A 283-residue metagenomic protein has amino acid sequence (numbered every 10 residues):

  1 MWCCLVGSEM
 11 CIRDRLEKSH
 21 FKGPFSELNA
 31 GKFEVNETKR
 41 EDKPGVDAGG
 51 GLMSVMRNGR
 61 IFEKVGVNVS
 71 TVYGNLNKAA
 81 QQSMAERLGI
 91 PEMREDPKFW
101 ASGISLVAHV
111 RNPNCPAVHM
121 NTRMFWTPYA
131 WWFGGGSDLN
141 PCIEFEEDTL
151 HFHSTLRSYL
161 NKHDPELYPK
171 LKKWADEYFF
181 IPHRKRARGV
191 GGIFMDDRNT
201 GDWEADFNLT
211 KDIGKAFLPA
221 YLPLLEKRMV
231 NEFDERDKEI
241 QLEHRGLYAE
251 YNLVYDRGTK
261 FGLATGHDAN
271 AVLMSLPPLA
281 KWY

Functional and structural regions predicted by a protein language model:
M1-G7, I12: Single conserved hydrophobic/aromatic residue that forms the stacking wall/gate of nucleotide- or nucleobase-binding
N36-Y73, A175-R198, G246-Y248, N252-L253: Aromatic/basic-lined ligand-recognition segments that form π-stacking hydrophobic pockets flanked by Lys/Arg to engage
A48-G134: Internal mixed beta-strand/loop scaffold within catalytic domains of large alpha/beta enzymes
A79-Q82, E204-A205, K260-G266: Short conserved micro-motifs at the rims of enzyme active sites and ligand-binding pockets
P128-K172: Compact, glycine/acidic-enriched structural inserts
S158-L209, P223-E226: Long, charged, mostly alpha-helical binding arms that flank functional sites
T200-Y255, K260: Extended, compositionally biased non-globular segments
T259-Y283: Long, contiguous binding/interaction regions
